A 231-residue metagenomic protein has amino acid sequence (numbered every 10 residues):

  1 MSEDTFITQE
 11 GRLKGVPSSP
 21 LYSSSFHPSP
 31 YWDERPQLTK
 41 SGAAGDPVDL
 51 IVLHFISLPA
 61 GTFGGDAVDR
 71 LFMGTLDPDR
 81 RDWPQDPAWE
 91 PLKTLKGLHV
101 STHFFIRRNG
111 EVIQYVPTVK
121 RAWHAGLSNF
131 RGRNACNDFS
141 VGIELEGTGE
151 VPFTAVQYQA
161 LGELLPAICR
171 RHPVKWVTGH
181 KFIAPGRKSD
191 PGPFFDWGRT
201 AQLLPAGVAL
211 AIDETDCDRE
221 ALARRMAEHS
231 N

Functional and structural regions predicted by a protein language model:
M1-N134: N-terminal catalytic cores of peptidoglycan-degrading enzymes
S2-S24, A44, N134-F139, T148-N231: Basic/polar, cationic surfaces and motifs that engage anionic cell-wall and phosphate/carboxylate ligands
